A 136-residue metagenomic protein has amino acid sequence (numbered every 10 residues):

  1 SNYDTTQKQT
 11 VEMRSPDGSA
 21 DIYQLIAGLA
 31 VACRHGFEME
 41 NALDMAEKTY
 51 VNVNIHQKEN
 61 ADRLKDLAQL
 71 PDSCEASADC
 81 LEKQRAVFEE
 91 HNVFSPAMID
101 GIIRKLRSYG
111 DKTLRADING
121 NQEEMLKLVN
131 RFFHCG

Functional and structural regions predicted by a protein language model:
S1-G136: Catalytic-core signal marking the mid-to-C-terminal active-site face
